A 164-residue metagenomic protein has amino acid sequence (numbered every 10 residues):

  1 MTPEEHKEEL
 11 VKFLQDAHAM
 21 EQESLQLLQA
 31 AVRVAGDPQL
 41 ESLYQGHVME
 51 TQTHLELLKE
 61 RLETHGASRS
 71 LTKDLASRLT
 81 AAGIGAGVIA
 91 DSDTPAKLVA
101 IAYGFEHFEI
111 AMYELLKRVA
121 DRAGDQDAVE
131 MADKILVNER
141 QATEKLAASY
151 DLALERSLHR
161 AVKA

Functional and structural regions predicted by a protein language model:
M1-A164: Amphipathic alpha-helical hairpins
